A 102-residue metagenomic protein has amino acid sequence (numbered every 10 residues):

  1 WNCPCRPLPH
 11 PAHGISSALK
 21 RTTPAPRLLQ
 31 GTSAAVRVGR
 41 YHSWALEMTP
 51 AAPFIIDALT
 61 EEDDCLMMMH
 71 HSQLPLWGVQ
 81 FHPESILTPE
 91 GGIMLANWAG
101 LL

Functional and structural regions predicted by a protein language model:
W1-G31, A96: Cysteine-nucleophile active-site neighborhood
A12-H13, H42, H71, H82: Histidine-centered active-site/metal-ligand motif
G14, T49, P89: Residues that form or flank phosphate/diphosphate-binding pockets in enzymes that use nucleotide phosphates
S16-A18, L66-M68, G78: Conserved hydrophobic/aromatic beta-strand scaffold that supports enzyme active sites
A25-Q73: Catalytic beta-strand/loop cores that center a nucleophilic Ser/Cys/Thr and support acyl-enzyme chemistry
V38, W77-F81: Active-site-proximal beta-strand elements of phosphoester/diester hydrolases
W44-A45, E84-I86: Short histidine/acidic/glycine/proline-rich micro-motifs that form metal- and phosphate-coordinating active-site loops
I86-L102: Acyltransferase
